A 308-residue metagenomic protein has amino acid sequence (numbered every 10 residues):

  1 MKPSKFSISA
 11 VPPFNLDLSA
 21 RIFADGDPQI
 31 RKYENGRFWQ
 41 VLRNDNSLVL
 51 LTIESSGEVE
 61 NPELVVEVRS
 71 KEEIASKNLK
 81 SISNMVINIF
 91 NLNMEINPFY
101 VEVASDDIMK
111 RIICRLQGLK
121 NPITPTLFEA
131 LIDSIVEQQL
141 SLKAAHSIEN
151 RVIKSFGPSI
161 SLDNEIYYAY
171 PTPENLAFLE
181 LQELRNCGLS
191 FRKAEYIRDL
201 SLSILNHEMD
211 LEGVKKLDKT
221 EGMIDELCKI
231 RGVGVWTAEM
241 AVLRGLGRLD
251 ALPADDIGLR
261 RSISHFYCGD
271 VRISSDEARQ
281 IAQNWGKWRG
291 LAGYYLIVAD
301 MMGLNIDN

Functional and structural regions predicted by a protein language model:
M1-N308: HhH-family (HhH-GPD) DNA N-glycosylase catalytic core used in base-excision repair
